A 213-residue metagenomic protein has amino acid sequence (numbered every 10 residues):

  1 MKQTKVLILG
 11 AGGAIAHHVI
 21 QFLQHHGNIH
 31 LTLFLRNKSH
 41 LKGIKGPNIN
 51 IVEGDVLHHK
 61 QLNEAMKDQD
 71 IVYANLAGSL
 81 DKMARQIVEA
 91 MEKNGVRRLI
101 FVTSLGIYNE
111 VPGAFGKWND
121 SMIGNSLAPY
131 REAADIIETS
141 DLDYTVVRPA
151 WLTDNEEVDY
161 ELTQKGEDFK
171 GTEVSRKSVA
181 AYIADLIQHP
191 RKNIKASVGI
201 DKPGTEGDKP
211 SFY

Functional and structural regions predicted by a protein language model:
K2-T4, I29, R97: Nucleotide donor/acceptor-binding cores
T4-H26: N-terminal Rossmann NAD(P)H-binding glycine-rich loop of SDR-like oxidoreductase domains
V6-L7, L33-K93: NAD(P)H-binding glycine-rich loop region in Rossmannoid oxidoreductase-like domains and their noncatalytic homologs
L9-A14, L127-A128, I136, N155-E156 (+1 more regions): Active-site-lining helix/loop region of Rossmann-like oxidoreductase modules
G12, N37, L105: Residues in the short beta-alpha loop(s) of Rossmann-like NAD(P)-binding domains
G27-L31, N193: A generic structural motif
L31-L33, V147: Short beta-strand "acidic-cap" motif of Rossmann-like dinucleotide-binding folds
S79-T163: Glycine-/Pro-rich loop/turn segments that contact NAD(P) or position catalytic residues in Rossmann-like domains
